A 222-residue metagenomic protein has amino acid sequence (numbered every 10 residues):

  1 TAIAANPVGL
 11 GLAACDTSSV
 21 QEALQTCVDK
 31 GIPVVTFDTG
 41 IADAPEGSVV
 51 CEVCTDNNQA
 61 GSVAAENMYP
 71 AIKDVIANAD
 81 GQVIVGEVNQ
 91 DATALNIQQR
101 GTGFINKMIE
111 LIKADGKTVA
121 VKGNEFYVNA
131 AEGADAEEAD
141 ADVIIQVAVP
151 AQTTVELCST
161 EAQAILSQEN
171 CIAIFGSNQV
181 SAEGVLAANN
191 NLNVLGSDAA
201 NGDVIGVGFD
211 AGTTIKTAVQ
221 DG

Functional and structural regions predicted by a protein language model:
T1-G222: A residue-level marker of the well-folded mature domains of exported/periplasmic proteins
